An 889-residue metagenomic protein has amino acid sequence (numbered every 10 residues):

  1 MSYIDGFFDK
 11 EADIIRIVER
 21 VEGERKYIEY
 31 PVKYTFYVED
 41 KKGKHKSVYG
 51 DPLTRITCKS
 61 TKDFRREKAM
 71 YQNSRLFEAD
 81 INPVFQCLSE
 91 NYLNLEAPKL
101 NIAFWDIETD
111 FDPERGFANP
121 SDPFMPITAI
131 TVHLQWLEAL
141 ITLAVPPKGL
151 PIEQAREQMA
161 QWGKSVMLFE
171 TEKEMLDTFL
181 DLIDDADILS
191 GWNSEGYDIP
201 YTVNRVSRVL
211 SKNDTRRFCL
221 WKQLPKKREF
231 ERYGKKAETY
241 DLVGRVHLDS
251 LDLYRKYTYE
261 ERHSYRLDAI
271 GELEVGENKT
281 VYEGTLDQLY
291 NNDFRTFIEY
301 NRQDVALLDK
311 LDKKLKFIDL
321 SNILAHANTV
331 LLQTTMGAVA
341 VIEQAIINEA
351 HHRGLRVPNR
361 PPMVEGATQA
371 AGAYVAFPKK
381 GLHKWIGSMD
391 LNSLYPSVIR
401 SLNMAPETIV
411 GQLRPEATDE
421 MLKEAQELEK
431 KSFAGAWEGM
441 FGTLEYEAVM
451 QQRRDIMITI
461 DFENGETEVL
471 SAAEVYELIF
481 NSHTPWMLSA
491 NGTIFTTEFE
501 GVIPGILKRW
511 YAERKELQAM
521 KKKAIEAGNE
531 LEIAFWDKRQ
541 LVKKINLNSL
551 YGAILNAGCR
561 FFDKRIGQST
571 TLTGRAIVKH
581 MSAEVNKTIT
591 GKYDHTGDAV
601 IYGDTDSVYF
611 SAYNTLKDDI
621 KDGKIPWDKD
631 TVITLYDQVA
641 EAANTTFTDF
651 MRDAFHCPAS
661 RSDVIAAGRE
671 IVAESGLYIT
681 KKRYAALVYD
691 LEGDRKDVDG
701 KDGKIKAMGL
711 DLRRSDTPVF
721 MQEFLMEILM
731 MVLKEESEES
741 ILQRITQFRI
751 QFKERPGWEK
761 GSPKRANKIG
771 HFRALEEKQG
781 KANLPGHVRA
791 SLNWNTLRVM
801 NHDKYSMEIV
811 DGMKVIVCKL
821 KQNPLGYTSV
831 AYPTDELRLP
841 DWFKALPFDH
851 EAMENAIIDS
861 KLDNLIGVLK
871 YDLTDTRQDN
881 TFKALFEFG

Functional and structural regions predicted by a protein language model:
M1-D185, C219, R302-Q303, D309-H326 (+6 more regions): DnaQ-like (DEDDh/DEDDy) 3′-5′ exonuclease domain used for proofreading and 3′-end trimming on nucleic acids
I17, D637-G889: C-terminal, non-catalytic extensions of nucleic-acid polymerases
A139-L143, G149-V166, E170, L189 (+2 more regions): Active-site-proximal helix-loop-helix substrate-binding element of RNase H-like nuclease domains
A160-V166, I183-I188, Y290-T296, A327 (+6 more regions): Glycine- and acidic
F179-T202: Proline-aspartate-enriched helix->loop->beta-strand connector
K279, V578-T605: Active-site palm subdomain of RNA-directed nucleic acid polymerases
D287-K431, N529-E584, Y602, S611-Y613 (+3 more regions): Common nucleic-acid-contacting/processivity interface regions adjacent to the catalytic cores of nucleic-acid enzymes
V608-V639: Catalytic palm subdomain of template-directed nucleic-acid polymerases, centered on the conserved carboxylate motif
